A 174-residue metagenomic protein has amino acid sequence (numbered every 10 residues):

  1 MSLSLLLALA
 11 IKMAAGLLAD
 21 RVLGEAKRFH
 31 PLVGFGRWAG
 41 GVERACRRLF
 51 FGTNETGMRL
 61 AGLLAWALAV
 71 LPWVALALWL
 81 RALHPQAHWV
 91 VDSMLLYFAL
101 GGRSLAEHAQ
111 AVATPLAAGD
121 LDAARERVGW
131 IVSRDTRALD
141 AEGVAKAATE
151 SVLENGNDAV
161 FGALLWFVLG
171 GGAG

Functional and structural regions predicted by a protein language model:
M1-G174: Hydrophobic alpha-helical transmembrane segments
